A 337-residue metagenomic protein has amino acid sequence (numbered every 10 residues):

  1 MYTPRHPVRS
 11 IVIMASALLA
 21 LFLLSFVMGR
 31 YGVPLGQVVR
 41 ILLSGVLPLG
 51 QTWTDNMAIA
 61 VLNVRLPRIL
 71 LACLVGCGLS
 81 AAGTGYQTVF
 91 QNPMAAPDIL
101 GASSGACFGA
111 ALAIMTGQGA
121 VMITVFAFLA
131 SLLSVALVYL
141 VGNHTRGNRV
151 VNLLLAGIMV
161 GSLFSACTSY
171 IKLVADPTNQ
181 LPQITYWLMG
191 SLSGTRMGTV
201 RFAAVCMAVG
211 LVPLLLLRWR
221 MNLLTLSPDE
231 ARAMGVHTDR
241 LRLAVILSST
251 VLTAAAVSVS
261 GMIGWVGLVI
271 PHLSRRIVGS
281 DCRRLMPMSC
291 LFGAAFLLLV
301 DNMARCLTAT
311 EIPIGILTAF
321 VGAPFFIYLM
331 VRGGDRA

Functional and structural regions predicted by a protein language model:
M1-A337: Alpha-helical transmembrane segments in inner-membrane proteins
